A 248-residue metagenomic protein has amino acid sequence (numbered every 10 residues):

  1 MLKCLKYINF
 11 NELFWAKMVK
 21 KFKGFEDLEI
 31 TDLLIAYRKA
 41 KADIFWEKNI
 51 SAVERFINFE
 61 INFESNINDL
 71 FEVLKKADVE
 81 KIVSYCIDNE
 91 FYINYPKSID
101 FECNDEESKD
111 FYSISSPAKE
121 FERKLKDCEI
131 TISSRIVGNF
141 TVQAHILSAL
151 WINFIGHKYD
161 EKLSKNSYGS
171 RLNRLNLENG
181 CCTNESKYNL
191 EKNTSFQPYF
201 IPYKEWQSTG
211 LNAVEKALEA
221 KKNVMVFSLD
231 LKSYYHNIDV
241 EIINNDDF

Functional and structural regions predicted by a protein language model:
L2-F248: Conserved two-metal-ion catalytic palm core of "right-hand" nucleic acid polymerases, unifying RNA-dependent RNA
